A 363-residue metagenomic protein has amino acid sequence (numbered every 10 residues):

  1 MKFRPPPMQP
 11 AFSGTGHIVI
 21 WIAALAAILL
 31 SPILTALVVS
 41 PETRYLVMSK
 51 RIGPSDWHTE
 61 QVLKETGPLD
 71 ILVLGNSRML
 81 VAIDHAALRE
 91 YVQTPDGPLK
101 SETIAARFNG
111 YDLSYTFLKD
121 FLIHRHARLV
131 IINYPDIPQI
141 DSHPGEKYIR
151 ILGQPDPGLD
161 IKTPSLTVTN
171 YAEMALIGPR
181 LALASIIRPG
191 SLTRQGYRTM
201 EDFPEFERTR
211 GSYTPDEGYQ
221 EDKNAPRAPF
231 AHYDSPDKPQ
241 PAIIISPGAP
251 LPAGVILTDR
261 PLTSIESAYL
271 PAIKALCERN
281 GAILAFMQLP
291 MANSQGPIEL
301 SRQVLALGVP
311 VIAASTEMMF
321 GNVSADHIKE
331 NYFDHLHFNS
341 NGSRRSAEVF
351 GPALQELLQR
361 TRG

Functional and structural regions predicted by a protein language model:
M1-G16: N-terminal Lys/Arg-rich, disordered targeting/topogenic segments
A27-L99, A105, T116-F117: Membrane/wall-proximal cationic-aromatic binding patches
P68-L69, P98-K100, H126-L129, E278-L284 (+1 more regions): Loop/turn elements at helix/coil->beta-strand transitions in domains of secreted/extracellular proteins
L74, R78-T167: Membrane-embedded segments
R107-D112, R260-S264, Q288-I298: Acidic-and-aromatic substrate-binding clefts and catalytic sites of carbohydrate-active enzymes
R150-L276: Secreted/periplasmic serine-hydrolase-like ester/acetyl group-modifying domain
M200-F203, P271-E299: Active-site segments of SGNH/GDSL-like serine hydrolases that catalyze O-acetyl group transfer/hydrolysis on lipids
I298-Q359: C-terminal regions of proteins
